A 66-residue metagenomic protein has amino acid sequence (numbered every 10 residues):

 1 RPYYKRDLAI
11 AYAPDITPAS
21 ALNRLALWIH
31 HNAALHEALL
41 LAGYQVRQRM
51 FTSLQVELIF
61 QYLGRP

Functional and structural regions predicted by a protein language model:
R1-P18: Polyanion-binding surface elements
D7, R24, Q55: Ca2+-coordinating acidic residues in Ca2+-binding motifs
Y12, L25-I29, I59-L63: Amphipathic alpha-helical interface segments used for dimerization/assembly
D15-M50: Major-groove DNA-recognition helix of helix-turn-helix-type DNA-binding domains
R49-P66: A short, Lys/Arg-enriched interface patch at domain edges and termini
